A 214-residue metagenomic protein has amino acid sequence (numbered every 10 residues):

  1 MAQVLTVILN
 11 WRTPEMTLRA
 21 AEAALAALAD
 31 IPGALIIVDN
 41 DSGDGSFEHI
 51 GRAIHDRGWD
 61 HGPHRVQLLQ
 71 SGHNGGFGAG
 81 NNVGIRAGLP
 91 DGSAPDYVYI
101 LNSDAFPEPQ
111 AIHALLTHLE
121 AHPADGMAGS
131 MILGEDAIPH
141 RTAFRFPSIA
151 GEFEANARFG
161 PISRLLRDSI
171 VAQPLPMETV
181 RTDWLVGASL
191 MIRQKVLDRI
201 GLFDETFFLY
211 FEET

Functional and structural regions predicted by a protein language model:
A23, D39-I50, H73, P107: A conserved acidic beta->alpha catalytic loop
A23-P32: Short, acidic, metal-binding catalytic loop of nucleotide-sugar glycosyltransferases
P32-D41, Q67-S71: Short beta-strand/loop segment that forms part of the nucleotide-sugar
Q70-D91: Glycine-rich, basic loop-to-helix element that forms the pyrophosphate-binding segment of sugar-nucleotide handling
S93-F106: Short beta-strand-to-loop acidic/aromatic patch adjacent to the donor-nucleotide binding site
F106-T142: Conserved donor NDP-sugar-binding/catalytic core segment of glycosyltransferases
P147-T182: Short, flexible, basic/aromatic active-site loop/helix in glycosyltransferases
T182-L190, Q194, D198-T214: Donor nucleotide-sugar recognition loop
